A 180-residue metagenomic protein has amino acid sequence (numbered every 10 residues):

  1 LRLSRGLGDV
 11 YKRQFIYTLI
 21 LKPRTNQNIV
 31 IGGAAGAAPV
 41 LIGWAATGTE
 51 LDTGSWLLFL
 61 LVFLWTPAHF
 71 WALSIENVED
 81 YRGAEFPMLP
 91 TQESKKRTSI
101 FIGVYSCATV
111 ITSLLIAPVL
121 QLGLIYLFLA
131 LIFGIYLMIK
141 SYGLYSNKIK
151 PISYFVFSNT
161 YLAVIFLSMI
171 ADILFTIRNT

Functional and structural regions predicted by a protein language model:
L1-Y11: Single conserved hydrophobic/aromatic residue that forms the stacking wall/gate of nucleotide- or nucleobase-binding
R5, V40-V62, T112-I125, I170-T180: Helix-coil boundary and interhelical linker segments in multi-pass alpha-helical membrane proteins
K12-T18, L60-V78, V110, F133-L144: Transmembrane alpha-helical segments that form the membrane-embedded catalytic/substrate-channel core of multi-pass
L19-I29, S146: Membrane-helix interface "capping/anchor" motifs
V30-T47, F155-M169: Small-residue-rich segments of transmembrane alpha-helices in multi-pass membrane proteins, especially helix faces
L64-L114, L120: Solvent-exposed interhelical
M138-V164: Interfacial loop-to-transmembrane junctions
